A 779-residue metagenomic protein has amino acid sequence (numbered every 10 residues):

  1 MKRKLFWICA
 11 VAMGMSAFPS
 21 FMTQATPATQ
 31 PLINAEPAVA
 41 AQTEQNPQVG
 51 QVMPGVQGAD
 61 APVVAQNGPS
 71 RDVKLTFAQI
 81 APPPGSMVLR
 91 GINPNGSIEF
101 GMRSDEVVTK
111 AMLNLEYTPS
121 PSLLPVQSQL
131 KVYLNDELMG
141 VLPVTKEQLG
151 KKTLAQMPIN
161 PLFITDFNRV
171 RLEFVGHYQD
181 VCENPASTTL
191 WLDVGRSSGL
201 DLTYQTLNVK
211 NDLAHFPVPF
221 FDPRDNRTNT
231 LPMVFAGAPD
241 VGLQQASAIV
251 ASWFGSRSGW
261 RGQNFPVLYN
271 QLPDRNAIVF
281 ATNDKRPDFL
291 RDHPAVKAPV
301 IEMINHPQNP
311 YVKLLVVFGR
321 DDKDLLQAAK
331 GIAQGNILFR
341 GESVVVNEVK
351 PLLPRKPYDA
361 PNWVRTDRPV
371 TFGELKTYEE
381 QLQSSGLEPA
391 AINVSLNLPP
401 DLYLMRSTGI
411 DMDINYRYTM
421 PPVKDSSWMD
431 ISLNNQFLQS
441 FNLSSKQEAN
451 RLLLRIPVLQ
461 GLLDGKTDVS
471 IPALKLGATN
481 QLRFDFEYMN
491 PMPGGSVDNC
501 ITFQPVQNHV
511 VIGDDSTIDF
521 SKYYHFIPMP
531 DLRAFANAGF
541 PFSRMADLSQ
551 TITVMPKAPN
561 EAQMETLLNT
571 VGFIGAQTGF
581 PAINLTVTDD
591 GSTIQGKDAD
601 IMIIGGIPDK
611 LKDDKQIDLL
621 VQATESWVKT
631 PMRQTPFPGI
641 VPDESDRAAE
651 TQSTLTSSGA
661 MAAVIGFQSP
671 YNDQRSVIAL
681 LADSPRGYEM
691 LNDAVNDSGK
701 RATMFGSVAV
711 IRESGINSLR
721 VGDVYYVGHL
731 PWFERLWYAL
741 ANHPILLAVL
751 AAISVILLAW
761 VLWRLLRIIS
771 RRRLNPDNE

Functional and structural regions predicted by a protein language model:
M1-C9: Bacterial N-terminal signal peptides that target proteins for export
C9-M15: Hydrophobic helical h-region of N-terminal Sec-dependent signal peptides in bacterial secretory/periplasmic proteins
M15-Q24: C-terminal segment of classical bacterial N-terminal signal peptides
T26-E779: Solvent-exposed alpha-helical segments and adjacent loops that form catalytic or protein-interaction surfaces
